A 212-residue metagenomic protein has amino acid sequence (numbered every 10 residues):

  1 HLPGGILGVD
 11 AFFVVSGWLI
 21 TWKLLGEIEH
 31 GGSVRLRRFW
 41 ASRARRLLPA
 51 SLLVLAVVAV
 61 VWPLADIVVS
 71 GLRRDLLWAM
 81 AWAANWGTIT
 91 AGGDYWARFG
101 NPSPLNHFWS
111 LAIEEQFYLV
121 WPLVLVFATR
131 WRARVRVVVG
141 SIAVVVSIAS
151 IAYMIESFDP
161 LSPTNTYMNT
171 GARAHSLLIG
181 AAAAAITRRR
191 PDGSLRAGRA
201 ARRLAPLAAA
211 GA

Functional and structural regions predicted by a protein language model:
H1-A212: Membrane-interface helix/loop caps of multi-pass membrane proteins
